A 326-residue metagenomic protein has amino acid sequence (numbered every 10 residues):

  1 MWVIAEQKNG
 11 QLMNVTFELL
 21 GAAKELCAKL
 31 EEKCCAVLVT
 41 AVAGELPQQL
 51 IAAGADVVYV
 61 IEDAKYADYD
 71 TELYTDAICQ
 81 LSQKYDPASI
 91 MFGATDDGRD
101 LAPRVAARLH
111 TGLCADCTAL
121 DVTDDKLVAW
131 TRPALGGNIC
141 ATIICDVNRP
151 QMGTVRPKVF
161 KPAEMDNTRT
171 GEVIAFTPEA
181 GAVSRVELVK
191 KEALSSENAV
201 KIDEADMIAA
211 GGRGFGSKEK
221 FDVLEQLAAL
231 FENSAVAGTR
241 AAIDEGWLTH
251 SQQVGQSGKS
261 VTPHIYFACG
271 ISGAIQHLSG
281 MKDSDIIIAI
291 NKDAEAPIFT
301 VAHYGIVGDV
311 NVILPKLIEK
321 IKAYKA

Functional and structural regions predicted by a protein language model:
M1-A326: N-terminal glycine-rich FAD/FM-binding segment characteristic of electron-transfer flavoproteins
